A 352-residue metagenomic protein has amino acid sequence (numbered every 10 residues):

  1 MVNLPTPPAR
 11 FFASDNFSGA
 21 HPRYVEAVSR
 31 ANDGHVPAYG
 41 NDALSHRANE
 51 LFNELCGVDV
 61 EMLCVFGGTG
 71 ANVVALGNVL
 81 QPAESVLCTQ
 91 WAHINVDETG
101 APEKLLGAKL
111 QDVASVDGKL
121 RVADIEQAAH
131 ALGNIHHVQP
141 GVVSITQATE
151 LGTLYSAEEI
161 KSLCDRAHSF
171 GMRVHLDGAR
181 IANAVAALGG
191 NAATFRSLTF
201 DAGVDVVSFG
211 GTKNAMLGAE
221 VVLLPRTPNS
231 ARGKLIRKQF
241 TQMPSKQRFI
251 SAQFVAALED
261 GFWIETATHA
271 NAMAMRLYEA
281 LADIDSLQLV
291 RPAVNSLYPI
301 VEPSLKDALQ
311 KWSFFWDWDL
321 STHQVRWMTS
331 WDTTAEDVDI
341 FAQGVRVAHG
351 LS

Functional and structural regions predicted by a protein language model:
V2-V290, V294-W312, W318-T333, D337 (+1 more regions): Conserved PLP-enzyme active-site core in the AAT-like
